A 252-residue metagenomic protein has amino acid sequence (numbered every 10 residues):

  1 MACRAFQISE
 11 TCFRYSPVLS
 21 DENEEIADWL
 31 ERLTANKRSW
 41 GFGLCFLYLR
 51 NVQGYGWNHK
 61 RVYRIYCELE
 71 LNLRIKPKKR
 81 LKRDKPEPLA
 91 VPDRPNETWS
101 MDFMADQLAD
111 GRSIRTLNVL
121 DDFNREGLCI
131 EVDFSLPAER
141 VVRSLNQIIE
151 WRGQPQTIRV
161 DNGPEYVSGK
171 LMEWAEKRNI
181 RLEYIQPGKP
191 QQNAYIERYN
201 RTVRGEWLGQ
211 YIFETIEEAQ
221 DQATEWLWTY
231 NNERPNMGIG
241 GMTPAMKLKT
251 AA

Functional and structural regions predicted by a protein language model:
M1-A252: Charged DNA-binding/catalytic regions of mobile-element recombinases
